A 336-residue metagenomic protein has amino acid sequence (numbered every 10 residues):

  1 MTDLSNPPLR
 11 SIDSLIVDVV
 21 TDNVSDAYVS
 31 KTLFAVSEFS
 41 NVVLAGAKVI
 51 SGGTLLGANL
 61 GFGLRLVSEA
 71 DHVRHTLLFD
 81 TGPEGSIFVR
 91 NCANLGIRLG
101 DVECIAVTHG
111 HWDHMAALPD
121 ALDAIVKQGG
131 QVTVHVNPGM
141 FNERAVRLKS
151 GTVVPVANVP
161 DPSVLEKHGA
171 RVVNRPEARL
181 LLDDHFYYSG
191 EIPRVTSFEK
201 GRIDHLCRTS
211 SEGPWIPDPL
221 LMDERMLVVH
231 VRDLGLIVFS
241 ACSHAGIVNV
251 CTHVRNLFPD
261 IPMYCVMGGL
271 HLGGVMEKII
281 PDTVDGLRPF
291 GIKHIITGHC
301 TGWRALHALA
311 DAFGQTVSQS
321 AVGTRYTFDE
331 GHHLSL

Functional and structural regions predicted by a protein language model:
M1-R74, Y188-L227, V231: Zn-dependent metallo-beta-lactamase
F34-A35, K149-G151, Y187-E191, E330-L336: Short, surface-exposed amphipathic charged segments that create phosphate/polyanion-binding patches used for binding
G53-L60, S68-C104, P119-D120, K127 (+3 more regions): Pre-active-site segment of Zn-dependent metallo-hydrolases
F79, L182-E191, I237-F239: Short hydrophobic-aromatic micro-motifs
D80, C92, H109, V134 (+3 more regions): Divalent metal-coordination and catalytic microenvironments
C92, V317-L336: Binuclear metal-dependent phosphoesterase catalytic core
D101-N174, A178, G190-G201, R288-K293: Active-site HxH/HxHxD metal-binding segment of metal-dependent hydrolases
C104, H111-A116, T133, G213-Y326: Cap/insert and terminal regions of metallo-dependent hydrolase folds
